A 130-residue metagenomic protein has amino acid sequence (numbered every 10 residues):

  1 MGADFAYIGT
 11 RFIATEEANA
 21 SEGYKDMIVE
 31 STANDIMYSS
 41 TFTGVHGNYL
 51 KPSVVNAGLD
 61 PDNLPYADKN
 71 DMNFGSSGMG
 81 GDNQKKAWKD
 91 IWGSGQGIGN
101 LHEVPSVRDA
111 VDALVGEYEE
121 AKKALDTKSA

Functional and structural regions predicted by a protein language model:
M1-A130: Conserved active-site-proximal phosphate/metal-binding subdomains
